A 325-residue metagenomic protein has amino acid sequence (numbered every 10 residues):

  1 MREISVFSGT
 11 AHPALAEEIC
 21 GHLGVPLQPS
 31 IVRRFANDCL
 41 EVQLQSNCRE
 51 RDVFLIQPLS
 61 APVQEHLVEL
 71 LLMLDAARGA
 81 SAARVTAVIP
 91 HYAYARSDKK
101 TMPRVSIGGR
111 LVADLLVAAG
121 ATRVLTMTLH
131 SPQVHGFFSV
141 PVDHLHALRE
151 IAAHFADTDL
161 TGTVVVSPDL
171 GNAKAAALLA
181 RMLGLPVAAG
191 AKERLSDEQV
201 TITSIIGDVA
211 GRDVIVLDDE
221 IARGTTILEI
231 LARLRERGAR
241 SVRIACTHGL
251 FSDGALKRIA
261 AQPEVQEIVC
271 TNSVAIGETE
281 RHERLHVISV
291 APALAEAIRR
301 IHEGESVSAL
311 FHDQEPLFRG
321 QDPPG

Functional and structural regions predicted by a protein language model:
M1-G325: PRPP-associated nucleotide enzymes
